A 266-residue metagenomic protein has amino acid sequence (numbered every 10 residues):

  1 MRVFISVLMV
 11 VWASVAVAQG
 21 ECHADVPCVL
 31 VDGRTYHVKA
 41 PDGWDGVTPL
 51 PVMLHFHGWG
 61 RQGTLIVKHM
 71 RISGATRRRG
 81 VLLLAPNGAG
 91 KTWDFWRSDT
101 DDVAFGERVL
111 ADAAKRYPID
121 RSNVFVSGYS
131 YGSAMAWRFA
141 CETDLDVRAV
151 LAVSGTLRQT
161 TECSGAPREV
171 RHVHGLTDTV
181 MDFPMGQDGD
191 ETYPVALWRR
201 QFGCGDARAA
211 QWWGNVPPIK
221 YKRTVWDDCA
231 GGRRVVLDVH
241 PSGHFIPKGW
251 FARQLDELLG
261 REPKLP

Functional and structural regions predicted by a protein language model:
V3-V15: Sec-dependent N-terminal signal peptides
A16-V52, T64, S98-D101, S127-L157 (+6 more regions): A domain-start/cap signature at the N-terminus of enzymes
W44-W93, Q159-T160, T179-F183: Short substrate-entry loop that stabilizes the transition state in hydrolases
G90-K91, V216, H240-F245: Histidine-bearing beta->alpha loop at or near hydrolase active sites
R97-Y117, R138: Alpha/beta-hydrolase active-site loop
P118-S130: Alpha/beta-hydrolase fold nucleophile elbow
H172-H174: Short beta-strand/loop motif that positions the catalytic acidic residue of the alpha/beta-hydrolase fold
T179-D190, I246-K248: Conserved alpha/beta-hydrolase "acid-adjacent" motif
